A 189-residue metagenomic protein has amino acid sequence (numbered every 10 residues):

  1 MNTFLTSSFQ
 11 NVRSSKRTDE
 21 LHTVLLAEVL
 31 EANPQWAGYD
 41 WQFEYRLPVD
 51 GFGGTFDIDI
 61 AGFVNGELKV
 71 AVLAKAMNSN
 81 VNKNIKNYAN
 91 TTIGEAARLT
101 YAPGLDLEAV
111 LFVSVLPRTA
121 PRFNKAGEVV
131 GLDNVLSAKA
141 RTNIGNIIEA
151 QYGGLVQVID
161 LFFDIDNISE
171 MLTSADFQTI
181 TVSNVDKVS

Functional and structural regions predicted by a protein language model:
M1-Y45: Acidic-basic catalytic patches of nuclease active cores, encompassing PD-(D/E)XK and other metal-cofactor nuclease
R13, R17, K83-T91, L132-K139 (+1 more regions): Alpha-helix N-cap and loop-to-helix initiation/capping positions
L21, L25-P34, A96-P103, K139-Y152 (+1 more regions): Hydrophobic, Leu/Ile/Phe/Ala-enriched alpha-helical segments that form helix-helix packing faces
Y39-Y45, L111-L116, L161-D166: Acidic carboxylate-rich catalytic motifs and surrounding loops in phosphoryl-/glycosyl-chemistry enzymes
F43-I60: Charged, often glycine-rich, active-site loop that binds/positions anionic groups
P48, E128-S189: Non-catalytic C-terminal interaction segments of nucleic acid-processing enzymes
G54, A61-A71: Active-site beta-strand-loop-beta-strand hairpin of nuclease catalytic cores that positions key catalytic residues
A76-D133: Catalytic cores of nucleic-acid endonucleases
